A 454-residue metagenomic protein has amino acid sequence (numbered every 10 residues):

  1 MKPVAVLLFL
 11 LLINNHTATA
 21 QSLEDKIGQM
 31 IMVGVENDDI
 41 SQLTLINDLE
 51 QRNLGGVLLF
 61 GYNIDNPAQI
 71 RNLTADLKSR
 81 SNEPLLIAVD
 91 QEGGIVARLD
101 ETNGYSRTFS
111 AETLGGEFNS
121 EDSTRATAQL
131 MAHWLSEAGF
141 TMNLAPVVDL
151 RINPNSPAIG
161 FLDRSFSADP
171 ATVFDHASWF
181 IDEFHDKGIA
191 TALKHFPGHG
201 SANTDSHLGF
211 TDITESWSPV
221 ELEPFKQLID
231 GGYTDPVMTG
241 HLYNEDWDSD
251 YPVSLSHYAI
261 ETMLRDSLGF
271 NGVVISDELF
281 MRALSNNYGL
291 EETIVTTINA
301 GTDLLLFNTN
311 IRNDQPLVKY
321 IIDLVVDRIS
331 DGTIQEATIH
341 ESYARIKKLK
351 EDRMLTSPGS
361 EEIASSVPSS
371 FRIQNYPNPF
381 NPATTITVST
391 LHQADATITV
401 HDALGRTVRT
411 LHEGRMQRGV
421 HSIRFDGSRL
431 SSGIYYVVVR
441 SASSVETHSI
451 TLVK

Functional and structural regions predicted by a protein language model:
V4-I13: Sec-dependent N-terminal signal peptides
A18-A20: Boundary at the C-terminal end of the N-terminal hydrophobic targeting segment
S22, G34, N63-R80, L85 (+3 more regions): Second-shell residues forming the walls of enzyme active-site clefts
D38-L49, T124-M131, P219-F225, G289-I294: Short, acidic/polar
E101-T113, Q129-P219, K226: Surface-exposed loop and adjacent secondary-structure segments within mature catalytic domains
D331-L355: Mid-to-C-terminal alpha-helical segments outside catalytic/metal-binding sites
L355-E362: Short, compositionally biased serine/threonine- and acidic-rich segments at solvent-exposed termini, linkers, or domain
A364-K454: C-terminal outer-membrane/trafficking sorting elements
